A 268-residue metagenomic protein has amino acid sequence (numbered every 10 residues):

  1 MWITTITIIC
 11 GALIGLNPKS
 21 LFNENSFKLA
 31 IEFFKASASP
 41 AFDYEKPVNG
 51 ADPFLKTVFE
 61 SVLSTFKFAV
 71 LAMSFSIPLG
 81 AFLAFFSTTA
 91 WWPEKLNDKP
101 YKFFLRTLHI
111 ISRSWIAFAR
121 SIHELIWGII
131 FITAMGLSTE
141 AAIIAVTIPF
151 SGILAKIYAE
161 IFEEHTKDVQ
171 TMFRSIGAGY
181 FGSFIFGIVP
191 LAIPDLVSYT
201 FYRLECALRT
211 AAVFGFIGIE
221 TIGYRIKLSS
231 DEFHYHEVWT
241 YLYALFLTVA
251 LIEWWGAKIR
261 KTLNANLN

Functional and structural regions predicted by a protein language model:
M1-S74, P78, F82-I110, N264-N268: N-terminal, non-cleaved signal-anchor transmembrane helix
E32-S39, E60, S64, H109-R120 (+5 more regions): Short amphipathic alpha-helical coupling elements at transmembrane boundaries
A51, L55, F59, L63 (+7 more regions): Alpha-helical membrane-protein architecture signal
M73-A81, F85, L125, V146 (+7 more regions): Hydrophobic positions within alpha-helical transmembrane segments of bacterial inner-membrane proteins
A81-T89, I157-E164, D168, A207 (+1 more regions): Membrane-spanning helices that line or support transport/gating and their immediate boundary helices in channels
L105-A145: Generic hydrophobic transmembrane alpha-helix motif, especially the helices
I130-T133, L137-I188, P194-R203, A257: Membrane-cytosol interface at the C-terminal ends of specific transmembrane alpha-helices in multi-pass membrane
S198, W239-N268: C-terminal transmembrane helix and the adjacent membrane-cytosol boundary/short C-terminal tail of inner/organellar
